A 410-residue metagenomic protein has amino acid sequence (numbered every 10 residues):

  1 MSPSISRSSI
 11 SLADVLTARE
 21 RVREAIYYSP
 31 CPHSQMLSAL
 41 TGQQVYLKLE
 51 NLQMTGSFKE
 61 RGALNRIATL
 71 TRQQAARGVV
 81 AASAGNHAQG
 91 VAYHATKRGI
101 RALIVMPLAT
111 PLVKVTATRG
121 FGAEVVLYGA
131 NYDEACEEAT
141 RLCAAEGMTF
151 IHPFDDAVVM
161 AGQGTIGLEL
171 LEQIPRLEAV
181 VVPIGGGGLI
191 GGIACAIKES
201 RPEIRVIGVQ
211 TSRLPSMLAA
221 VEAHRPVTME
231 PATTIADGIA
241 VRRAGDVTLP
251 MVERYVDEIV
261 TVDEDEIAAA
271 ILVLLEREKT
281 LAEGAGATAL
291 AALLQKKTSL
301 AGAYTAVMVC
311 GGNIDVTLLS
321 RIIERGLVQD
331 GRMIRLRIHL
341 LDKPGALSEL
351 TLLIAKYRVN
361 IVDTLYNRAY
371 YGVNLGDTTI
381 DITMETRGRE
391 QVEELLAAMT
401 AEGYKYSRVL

Functional and structural regions predicted by a protein language model:
M1-L410: PLP-dependent amino-acid enzyme catalytic core
